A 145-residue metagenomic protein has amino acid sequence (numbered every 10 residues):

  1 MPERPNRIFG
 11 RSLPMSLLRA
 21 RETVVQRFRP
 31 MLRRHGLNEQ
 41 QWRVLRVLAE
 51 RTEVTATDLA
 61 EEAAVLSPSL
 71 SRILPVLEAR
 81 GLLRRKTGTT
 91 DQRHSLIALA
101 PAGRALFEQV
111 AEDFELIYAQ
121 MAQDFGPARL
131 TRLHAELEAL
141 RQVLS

Functional and structural regions predicted by a protein language model:
M1-H35: N-terminal leader segment of winged-helix/HTH proteins
M1-N6, P127-S145: C-terminal regulatory/oligomerization modules of transcriptional regulators
M15, Q26-S69: N-terminal helix-turn-helix DNA-binding core of bacterial DNA-binding proteins
R21, F107, R141-L144: A structural signal for well-ordered alpha-helices, especially hydrophobic packing surfaces of coiled-coils
V25, E53, E62, P75-E138: Charged, amphipathic alpha-helical coiled-coil/dimerization segments
R27, M31-R34, D124, H134 (+1 more regions): Alpha-helical structural context
R72: DNA-binding alpha-helical recognition surfaces that contact promoter or target DNA
